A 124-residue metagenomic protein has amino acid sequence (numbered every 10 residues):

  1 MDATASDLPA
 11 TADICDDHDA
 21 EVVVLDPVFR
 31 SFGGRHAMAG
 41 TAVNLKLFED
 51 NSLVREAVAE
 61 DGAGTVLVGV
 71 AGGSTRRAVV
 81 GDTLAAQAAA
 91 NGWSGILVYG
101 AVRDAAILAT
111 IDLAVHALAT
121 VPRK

Functional and structural regions predicted by a protein language model:
D2-K124: Feature captures the catalytic cores and cofactor-binding loops of soluble hydro-lyases/lyases that act on carboxylate
